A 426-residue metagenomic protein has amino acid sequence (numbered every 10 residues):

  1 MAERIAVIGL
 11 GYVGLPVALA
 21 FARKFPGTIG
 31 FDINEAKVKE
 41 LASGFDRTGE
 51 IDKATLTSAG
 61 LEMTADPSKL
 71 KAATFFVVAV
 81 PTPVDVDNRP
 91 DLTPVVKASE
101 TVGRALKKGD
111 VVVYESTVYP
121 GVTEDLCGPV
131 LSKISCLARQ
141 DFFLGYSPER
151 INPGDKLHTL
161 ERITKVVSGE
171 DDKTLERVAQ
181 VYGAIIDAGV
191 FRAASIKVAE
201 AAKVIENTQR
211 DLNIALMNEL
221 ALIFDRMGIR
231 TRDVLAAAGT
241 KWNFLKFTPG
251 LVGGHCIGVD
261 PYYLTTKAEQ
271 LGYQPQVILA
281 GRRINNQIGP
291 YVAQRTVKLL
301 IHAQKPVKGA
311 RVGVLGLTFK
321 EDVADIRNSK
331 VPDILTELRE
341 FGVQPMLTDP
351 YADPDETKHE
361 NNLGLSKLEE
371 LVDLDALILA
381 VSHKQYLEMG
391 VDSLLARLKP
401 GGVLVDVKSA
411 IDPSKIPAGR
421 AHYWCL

Functional and structural regions predicted by a protein language model:
M1-L426: Structural/interface elements that position substrates and couple domains in central-metabolism enzymes
